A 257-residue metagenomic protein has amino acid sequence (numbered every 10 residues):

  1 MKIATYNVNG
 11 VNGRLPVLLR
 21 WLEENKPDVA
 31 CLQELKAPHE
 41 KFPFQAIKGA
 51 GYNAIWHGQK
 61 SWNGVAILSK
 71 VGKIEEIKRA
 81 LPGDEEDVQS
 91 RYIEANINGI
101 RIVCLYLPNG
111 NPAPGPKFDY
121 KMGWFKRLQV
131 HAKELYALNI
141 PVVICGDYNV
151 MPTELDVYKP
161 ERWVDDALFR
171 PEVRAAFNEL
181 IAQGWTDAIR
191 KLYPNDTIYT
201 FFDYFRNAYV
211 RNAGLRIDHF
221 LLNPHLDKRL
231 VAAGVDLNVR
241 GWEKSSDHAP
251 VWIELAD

Functional and structural regions predicted by a protein language model:
I3-N7, L22-E40, I102, H131-E154 (+4 more regions): Active-site beta-strand/loop signature of hydrolases that rely on acidic residues for catalysis
N12-E23: Short, acidic/polar
L35-P38, F42-P112: Structured beta-strand-rich core segments of catalytic domains in phosphoester-bond hydrolases
A50-G51, K126-I217: Metal-dependent phosphoesterases centered on the DNase I-like endonuclease/exonuclease/phosphatase
S61-E75, D196, A208-R229, L255: Conserved beta strand-loop-helix elements of the APE1-like EEP
R79-L81, D187-T197, A233-L237: Acidic carboxylate-rich catalytic motifs and surrounding loops in phosphoryl-/glycosyl-chemistry enzymes
P82-G83, P108-F125, E161-D166: Surface-exposed cleft-lining segments at the edges of enzyme active sites
G234-D257: Surface polyanion/phosphate-binding segment centered on an Asp-His-Pro turn
